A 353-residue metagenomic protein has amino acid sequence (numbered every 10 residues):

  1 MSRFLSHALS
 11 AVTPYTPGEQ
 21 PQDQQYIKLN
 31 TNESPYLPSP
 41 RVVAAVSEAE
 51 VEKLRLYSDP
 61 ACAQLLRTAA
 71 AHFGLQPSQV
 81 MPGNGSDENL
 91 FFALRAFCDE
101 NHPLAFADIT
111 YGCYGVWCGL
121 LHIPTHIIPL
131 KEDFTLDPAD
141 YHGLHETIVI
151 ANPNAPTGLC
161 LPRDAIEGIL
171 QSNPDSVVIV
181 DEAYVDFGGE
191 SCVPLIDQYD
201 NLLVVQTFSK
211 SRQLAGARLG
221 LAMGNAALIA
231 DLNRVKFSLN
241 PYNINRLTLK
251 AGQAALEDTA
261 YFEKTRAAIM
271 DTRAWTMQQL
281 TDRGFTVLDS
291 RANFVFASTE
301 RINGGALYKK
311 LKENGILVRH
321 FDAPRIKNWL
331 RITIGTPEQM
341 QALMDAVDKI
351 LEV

Functional and structural regions predicted by a protein language model:
M1-L56, G143-L144: N-terminal "arm"/small-domain region of PLP-dependent enzymes with the aminotransferase-like
Q64-P103, L121, R301: Phosphate-binding glycine-rich loop
A96-A151: PLP-dependent aminotransferase-like
L130-D186: Active-site phosphate-binding strand-loop segment of PLP-dependent enzymes
D164, K309-N314, R319, A323-V353: PLP-dependent enzyme catalytic core of the Aspartate aminotransferase-like
N201-T281, F285-L288: PLP-dependent aminotransferase class I/II
M270, D282-N314, L330: Conserved PLP-binding catalytic core of the aspartate aminotransferase-like
